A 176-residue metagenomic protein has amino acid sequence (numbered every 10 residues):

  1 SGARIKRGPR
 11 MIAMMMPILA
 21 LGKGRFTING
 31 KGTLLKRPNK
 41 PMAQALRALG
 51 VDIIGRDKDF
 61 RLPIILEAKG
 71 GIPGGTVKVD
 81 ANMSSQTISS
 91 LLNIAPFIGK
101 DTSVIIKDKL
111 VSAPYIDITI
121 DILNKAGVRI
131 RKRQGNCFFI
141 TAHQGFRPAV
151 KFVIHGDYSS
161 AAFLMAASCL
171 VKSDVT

Functional and structural regions predicted by a protein language model:
S1-T176: Structural preference for solvent-exposed beta-strand-turn elements and adjacent flexible terminal/loop segments within
